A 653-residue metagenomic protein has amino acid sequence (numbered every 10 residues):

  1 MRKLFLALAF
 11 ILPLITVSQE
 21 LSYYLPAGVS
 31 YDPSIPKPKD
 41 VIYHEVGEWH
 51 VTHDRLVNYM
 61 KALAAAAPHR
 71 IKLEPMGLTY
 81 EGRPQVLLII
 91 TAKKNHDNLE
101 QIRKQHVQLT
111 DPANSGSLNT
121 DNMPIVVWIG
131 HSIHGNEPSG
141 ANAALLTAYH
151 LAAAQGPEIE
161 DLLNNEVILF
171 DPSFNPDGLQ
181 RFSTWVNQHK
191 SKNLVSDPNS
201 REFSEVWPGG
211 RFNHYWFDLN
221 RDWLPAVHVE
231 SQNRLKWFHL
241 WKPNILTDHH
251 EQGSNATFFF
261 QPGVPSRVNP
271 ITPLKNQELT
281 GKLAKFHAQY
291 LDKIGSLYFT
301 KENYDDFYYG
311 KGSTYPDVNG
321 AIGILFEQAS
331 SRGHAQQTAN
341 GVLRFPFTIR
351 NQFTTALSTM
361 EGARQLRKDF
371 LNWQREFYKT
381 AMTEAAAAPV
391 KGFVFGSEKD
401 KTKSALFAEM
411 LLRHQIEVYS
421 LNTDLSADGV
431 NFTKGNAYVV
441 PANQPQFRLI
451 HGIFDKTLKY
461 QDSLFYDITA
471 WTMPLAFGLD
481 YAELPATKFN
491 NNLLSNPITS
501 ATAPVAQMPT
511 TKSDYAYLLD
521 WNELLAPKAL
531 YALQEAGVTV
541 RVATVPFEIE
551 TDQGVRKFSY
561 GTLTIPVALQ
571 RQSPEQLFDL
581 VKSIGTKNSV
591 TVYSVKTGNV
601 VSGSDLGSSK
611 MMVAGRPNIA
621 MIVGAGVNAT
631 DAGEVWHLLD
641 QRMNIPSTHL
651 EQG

Functional and structural regions predicted by a protein language model:
M1-L21: Bacterial Sec-dependent N-terminal signal peptides
L8, H250, V623: Residues that line or immediately flank small-molecule/substrate-binding pockets and catalytic motifs
Q19-P138, N142-V167, Y215, R221-D222 (+8 more regions): Intrinsic-disorder/low-complexity accessory segments
E81, H189-K192, P198-F203: N-terminal short beta-loop-beta anion/metal-coordinating cradle
A148, N165-N193: Carboxylate/His-rich catalytic cores and anion/metal-binding grooves
F174-P176, E251-G253, S330: Active-site-proximal loop/turn and secondary-structure-junction residues that shape catalytic pockets, frequently
P198-F217: Aromatic- and acidic-residue-enriched carbohydrate-binding clefts of CAZyme catalytic domains
